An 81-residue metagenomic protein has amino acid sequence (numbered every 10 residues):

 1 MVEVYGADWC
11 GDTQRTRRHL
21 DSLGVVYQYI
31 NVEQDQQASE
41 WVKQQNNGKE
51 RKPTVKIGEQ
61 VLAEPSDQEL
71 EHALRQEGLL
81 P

Functional and structural regions predicted by a protein language model:
M1-V25: Local sequence-structure signature of Cys/Sec-based thiol-disulfide redox active-site neighborhoods
G11, Q36-Q37, E69: Short alpha-helical
V25-S39: Thiol-based oxidoreductase modules, predominantly thioredoxin-like and allied folds used for disulfide exchange
E40-Q44: Short, charge-rich, low-complexity interaction segments located in flexible loops at or near secondary-structure
Q45-K56: Structural micro-motif
E59-P81: Non-catalytic, surface beta->alpha helical segment in thiol-disulfide oxidoreductase systems
